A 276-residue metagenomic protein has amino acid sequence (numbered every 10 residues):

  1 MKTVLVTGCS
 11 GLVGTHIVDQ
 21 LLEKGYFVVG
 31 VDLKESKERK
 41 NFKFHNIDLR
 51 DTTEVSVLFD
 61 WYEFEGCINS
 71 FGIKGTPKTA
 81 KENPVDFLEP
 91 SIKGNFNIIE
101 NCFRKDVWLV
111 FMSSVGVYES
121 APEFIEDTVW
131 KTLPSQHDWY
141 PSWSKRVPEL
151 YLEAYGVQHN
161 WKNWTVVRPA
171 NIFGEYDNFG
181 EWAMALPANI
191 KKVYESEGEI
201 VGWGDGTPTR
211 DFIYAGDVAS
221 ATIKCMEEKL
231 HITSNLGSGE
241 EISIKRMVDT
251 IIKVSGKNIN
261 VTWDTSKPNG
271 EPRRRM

Functional and structural regions predicted by a protein language model:
V4-K24: N-terminal Rossmann NAD(P)H-binding glycine-rich loop of SDR-like oxidoreductase domains
N41-D51: Rossmann-fold cofactor-recognition segment
L49-P90, N101: NAD(P)H-binding glycine-rich loop region in Rossmannoid oxidoreductase-like domains and their noncatalytic homologs
T76, F111-E126, Y140-R146, Q158 (+1 more regions): Conserved catalytic-site region of short-chain dehydrogenase/reductase
F96-D138, T165: Conserved Rossmann-fold NAD(P)-dependent oxidoreductase catalytic core, especially the SDR/UDP-sugar
Y118-E119, W139, V167-L186, T209: Flexible, glycine-rich beta-alpha linker
Q136-R168, I190-E197: Active-site Tyr-X1-5-Lys
E195-M276: C-terminal substrate-binding subdomain of Rossmann-fold SDR/epimerase-dehydratase oxidoreductases
